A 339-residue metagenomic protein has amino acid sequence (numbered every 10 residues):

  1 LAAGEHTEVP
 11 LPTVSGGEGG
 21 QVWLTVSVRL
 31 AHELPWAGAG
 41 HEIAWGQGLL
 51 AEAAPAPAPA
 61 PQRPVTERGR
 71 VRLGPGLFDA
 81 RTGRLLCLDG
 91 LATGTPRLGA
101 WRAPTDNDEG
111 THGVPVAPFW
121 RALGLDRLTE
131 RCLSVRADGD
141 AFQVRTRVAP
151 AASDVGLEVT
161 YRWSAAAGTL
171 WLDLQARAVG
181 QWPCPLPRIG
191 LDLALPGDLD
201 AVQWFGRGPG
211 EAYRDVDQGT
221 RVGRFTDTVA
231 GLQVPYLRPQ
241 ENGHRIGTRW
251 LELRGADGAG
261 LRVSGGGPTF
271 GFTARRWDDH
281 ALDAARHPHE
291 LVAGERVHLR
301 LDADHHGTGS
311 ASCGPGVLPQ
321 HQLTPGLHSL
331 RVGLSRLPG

Functional and structural regions predicted by a protein language model:
L1-G38: Intrinsically disordered, low-complexity Pro/Gly/Ser/Thr-rich segments with frequent PxxP/GP/PP motifs and embedded
V14-G19, L34, G48-G339: Beta-strand/loop-rich accessory regions of lumenal/periplasmic or secreted enzymes, predominantly carbohydrate-active
H41-G46: Extracellular and select intracellular beta-sandwich modules with Ser/Thr-enriched, small-residue motifs on
